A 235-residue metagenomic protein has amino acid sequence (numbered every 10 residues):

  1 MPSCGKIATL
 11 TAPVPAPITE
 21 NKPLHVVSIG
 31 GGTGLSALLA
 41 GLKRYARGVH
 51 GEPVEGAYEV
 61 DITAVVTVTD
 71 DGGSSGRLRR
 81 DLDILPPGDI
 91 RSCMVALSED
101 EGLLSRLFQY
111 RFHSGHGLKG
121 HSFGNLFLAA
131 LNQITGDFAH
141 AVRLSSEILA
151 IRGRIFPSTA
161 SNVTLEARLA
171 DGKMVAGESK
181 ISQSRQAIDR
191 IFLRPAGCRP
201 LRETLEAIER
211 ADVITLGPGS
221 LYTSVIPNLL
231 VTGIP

Functional and structural regions predicted by a protein language model:
P2-V26, T33-A64, L126-T215, S220-P235: Conserved catalytic alpha/beta core of Sir2/sirtuin-type deacylases, generalized to analogous enzyme cores that bind
G31-G34, T69-D70: Short polar catalytic/cofactor-binding loops
E55-F138, E147-L149, R154: Glycine-rich nucleotide/cofactor/substrate-binding loop typically near the N-terminus or early in the first domain
